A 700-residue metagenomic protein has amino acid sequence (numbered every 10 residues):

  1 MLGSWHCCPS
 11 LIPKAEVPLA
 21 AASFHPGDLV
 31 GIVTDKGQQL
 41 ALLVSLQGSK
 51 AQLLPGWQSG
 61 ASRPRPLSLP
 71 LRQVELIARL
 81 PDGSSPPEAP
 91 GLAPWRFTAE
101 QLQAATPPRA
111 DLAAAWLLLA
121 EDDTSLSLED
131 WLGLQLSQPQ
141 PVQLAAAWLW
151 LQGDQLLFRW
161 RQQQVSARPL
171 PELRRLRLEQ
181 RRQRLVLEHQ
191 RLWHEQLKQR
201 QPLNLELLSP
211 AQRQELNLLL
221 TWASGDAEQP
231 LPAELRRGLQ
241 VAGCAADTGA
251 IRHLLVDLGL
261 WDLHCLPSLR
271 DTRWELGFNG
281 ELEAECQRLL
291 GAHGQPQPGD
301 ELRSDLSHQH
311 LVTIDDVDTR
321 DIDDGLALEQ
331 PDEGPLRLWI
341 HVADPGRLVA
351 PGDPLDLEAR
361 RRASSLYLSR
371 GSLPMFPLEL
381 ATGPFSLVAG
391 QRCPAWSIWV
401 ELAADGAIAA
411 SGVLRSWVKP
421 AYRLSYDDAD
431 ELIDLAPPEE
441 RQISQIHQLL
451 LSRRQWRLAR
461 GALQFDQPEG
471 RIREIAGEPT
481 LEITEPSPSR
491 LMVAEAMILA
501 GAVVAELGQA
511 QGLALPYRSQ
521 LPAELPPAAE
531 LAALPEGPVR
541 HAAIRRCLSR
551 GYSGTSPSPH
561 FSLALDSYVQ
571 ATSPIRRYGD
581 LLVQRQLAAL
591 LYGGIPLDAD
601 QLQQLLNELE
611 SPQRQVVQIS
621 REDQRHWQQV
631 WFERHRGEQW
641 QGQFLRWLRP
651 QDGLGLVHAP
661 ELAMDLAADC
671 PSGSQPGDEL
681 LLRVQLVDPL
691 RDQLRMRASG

Functional and structural regions predicted by a protein language model:
L2, A20-L29, T34-Q39, G48-S49 (+9 more regions): Electropositive polyanion-binding surfaces
C7-C8: Cysteine-centered motifs
A61-R96: Intrinsically disordered, low-complexity, charged/polar segments
L128-P139, W148, L156-F158, E172-R174 (+3 more regions): Non-catalytic interface/linker regions that flank or bridge core catalytic/transmembrane domains
W148-L149, G153-R181, C265: Charged low-complexity interaction tracts in eukaryotic proteins
L173-L197: Short, amphipathic alpha-helical interaction segments positioned at domain boundaries
P202-S304, H308: Low-complexity, highly charged intrinsically disordered N-terminal segments that act as targeting/localization
